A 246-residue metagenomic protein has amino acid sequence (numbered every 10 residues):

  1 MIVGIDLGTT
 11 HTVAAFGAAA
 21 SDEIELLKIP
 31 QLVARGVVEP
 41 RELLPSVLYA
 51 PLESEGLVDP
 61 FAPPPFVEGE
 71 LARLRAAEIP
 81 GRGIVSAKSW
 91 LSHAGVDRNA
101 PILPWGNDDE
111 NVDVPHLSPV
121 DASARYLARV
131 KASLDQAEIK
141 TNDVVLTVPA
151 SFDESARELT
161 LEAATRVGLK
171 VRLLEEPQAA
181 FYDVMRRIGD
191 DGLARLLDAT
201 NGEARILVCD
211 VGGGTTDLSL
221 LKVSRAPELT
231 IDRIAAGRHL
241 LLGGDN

Functional and structural regions predicted by a protein language model:
M1-I24, G189-D232: Gly/Thr-rich phosphate-binding beta-strand-loop-beta motif of the actin/hexokinase/Hsp70
V13-A15, L57-P60, S155-A156, Y182-D183 (+1 more regions): Short helix/loop capping segments that flank catalytic or ligand/cofactor-binding pockets
A20-S21, S54-E55, S151-D153, Q178-A180 (+3 more regions): Conserved nucleotide-binding/hydrolysis micro-motifs of P-loop NTPases
A20-V167: Phosphate-binding loop and its immediate beta->loop->alpha context in nucleotide/phosphate-handling enzymes
P40-E53, V223-N246: Glycine-rich phosphate-binding loop plus the immediately following alpha-helix
L127-A132, M185-R186, S219-K222: Short, well-ordered amphipathic alpha-helices
A132-D143, A150-E154, T160-R205, V211-G212 (+3 more regions): Hydrophobic, small-residue-rich alpha-helical packing segments that form membrane-like cores
